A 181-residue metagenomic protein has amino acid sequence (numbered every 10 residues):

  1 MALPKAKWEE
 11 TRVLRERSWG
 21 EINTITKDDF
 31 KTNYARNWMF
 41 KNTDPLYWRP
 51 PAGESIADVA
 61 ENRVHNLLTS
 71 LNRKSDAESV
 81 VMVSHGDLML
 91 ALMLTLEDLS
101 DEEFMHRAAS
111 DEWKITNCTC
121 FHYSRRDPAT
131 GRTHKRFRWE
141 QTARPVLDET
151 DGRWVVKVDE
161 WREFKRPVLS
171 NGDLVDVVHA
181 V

Functional and structural regions predicted by a protein language model:
M1-L3, T95-L99: Active-site catalytic microenvironments for nucleophilic, acid-base chemistry
M1-M39, A109-T119, A180: Phosphate-coordination/substrate-recognition cap region in phosphate-metabolizing enzymes
F30, V59-A60: Conserved anionic group-binding/transfer micro-motifs
N37-D58, E163-R166: Short glycine/proline- and acidic residue-enriched helix-loop micro-motifs that form flexible lids or anion-recognition
A60, V64-N72: Generic structural signal for well-ordered alpha-helical scaffold segments
D76-D87: Generic beta-sheet signal
S100-G131: Domain-level recognition of soluble alpha/beta enzyme cores, biased toward histidine phosphatases/phosphomutases
R126, R132-V181: Non-catalytic terminal regions with compositionally biased, polar/charged low complexity
